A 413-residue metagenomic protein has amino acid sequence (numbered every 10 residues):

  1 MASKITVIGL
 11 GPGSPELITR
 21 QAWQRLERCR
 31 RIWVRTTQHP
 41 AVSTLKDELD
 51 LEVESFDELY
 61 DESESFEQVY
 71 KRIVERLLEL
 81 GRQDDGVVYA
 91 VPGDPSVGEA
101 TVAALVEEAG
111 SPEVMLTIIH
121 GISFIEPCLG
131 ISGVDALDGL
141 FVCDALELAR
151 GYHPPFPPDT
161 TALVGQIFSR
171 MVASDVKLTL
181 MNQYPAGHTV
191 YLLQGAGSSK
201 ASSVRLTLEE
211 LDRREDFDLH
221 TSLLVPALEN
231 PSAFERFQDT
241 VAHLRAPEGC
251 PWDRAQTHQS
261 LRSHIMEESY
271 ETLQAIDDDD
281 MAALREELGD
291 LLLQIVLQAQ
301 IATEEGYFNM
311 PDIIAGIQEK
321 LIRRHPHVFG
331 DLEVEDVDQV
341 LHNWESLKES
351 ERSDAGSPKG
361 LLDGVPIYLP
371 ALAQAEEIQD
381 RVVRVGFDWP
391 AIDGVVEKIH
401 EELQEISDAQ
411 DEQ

Functional and structural regions predicted by a protein language model:
M1-I119: Class I S-adenosyl-L-methionine
A2-I8, Q24, R31, R82 (+3 more regions): Beta-strand/loop-alpha-helix module characteristic of Rossmann-like adenine-cofactor folds
R20, E126-I131, S260-R262, V296: Short hydrophobic alpha-helical segments that form membrane-spanning helices or hydrophobic packing faces of helical
R72-R76, P127, E268-E271: Well-ordered alpha-helical segments embedded in enzymatic catalytic cores
R205, E209-A283, D331-E405: Extended low-complexity intrinsically disordered regions
I265-L273, D277, M281-T303, Y307-Q318 (+1 more regions): An amphipathic alpha-helical micro-motif enriched in hydrophobic residues with embedded/adjacent acidic residues
Q298-Y307, A315-S353: Acidic catalytic motifs of isoprenoid enzymes
